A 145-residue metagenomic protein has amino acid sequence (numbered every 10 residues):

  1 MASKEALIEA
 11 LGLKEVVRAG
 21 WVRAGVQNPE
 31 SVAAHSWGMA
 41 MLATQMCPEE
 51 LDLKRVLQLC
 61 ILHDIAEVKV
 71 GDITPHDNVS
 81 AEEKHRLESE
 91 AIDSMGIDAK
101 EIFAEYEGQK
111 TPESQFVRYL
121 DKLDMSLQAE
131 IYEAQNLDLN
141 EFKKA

Functional and structural regions predicted by a protein language model:
M1-A145: Active-site helical microenvironments for divalent-metal-assisted chemistry
